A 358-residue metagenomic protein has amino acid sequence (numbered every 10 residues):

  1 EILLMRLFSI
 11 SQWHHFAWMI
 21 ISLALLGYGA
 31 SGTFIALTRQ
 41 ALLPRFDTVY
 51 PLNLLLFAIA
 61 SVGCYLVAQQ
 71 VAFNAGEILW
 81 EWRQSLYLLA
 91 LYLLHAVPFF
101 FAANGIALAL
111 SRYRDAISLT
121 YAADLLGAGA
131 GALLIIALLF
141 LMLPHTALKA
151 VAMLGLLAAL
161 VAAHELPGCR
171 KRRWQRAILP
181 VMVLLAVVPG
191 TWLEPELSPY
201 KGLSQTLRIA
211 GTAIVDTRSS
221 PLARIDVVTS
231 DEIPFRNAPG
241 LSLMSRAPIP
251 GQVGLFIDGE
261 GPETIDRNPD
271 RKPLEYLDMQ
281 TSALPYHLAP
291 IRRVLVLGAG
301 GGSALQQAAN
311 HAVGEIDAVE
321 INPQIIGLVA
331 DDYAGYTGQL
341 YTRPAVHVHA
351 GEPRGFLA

Functional and structural regions predicted by a protein language model:
E1-A358: Alpha-helical transmembrane segments of multi-pass membrane proteins
